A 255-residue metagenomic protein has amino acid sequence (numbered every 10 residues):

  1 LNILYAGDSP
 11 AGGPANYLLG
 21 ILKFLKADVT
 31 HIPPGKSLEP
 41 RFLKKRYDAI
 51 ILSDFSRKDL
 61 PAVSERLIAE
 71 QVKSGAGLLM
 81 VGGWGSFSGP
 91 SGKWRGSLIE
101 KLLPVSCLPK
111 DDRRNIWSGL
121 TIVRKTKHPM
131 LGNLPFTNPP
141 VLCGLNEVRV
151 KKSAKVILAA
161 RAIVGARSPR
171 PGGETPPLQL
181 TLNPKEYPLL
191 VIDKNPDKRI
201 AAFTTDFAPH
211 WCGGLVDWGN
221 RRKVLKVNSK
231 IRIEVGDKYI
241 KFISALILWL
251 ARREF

Functional and structural regions predicted by a protein language model:
N2-D8, K45-G92, K194-D197, A201-F203: Short alpha-beta junction capping motif
N2-K26: Short, charged N-terminal beta->alpha structural module
S9-N16, K58, A62, I233-K241: Soluble non-cytosolic domains of exported or imported proteins
G12-A15, S88, G165-S168, A202 (+1 more regions): Short, solvent-exposed loop/turn elements at domain surfaces
A15, L19, E65-A69, G96 (+2 more regions): Extracytoplasmic/secreted envelope proteins and their assembly/folding machinery, especially bacterial periplasmic
K23-F42: A short, well-structured beta->alpha microelement
M80-E174, L182: An acidic, glycine-rich "communication" segment
G173-F255: Extracellular ligand-binding/catalytic regions of CAZymes and related secreted enzymes and adhesion modules
